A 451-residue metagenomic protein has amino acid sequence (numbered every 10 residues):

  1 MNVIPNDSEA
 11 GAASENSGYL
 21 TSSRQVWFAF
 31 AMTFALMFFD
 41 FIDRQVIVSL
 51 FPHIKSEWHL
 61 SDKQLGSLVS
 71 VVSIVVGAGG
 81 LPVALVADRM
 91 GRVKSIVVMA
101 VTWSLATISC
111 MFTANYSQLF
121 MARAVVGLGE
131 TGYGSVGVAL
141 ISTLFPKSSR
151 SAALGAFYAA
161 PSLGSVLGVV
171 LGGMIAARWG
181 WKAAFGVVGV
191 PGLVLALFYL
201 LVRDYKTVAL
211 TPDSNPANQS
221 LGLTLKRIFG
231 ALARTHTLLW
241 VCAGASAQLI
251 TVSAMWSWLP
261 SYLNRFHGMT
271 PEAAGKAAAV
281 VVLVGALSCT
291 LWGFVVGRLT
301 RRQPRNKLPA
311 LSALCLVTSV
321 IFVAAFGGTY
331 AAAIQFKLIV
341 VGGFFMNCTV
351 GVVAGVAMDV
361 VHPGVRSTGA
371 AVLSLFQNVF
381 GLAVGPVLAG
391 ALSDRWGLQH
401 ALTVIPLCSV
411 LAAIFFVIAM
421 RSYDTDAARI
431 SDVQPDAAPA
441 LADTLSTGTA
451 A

Functional and structural regions predicted by a protein language model:
S14-S22, K206-V241, F266, A438-L441: Juxtamembrane intracellular "pre-TM" segments in multi-pass secondary transporters
I47-V48, H236-C289, V350, A354 (+1 more regions): Extracytoplasmic gate region of multi-pass secondary transporters
H59, G91, F112-Q118, P146 (+1 more regions): Helix-breaking motifs and short loop linkers at transmembrane-helix boundaries and internal kinks in secondary membrane
A78-A114: Conserved MFS/SLC helix-loop-helix module at the cytosolic interface between two early adjacent transmembrane helices
R89-A100, R298-L314: Cytoplasmic membrane-interface "Motif A"-like loop-to-helix N-cap segments of 12-TM Major Facilitator Superfamily
V101-A114, L316-Y330: C-terminal ends and interior cores of transmembrane alpha-helices in multi-pass membrane transporters/permeases
A122-S162: Cytoplasmic helix-loop-helix junction between adjacent transmembrane helices in 12-TM secondary transporters
F157-D204: Helix-loop-helix hairpin linking two adjacent transmembrane segments in secondary transporters
